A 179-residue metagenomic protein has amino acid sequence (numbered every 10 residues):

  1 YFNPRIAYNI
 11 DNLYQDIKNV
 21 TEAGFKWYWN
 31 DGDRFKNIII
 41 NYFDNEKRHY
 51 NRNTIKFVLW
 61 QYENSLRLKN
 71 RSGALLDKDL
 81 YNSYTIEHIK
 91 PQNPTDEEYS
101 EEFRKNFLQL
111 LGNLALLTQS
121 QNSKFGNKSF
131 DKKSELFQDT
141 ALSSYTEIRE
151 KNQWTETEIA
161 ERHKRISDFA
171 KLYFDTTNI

Functional and structural regions predicted by a protein language model:
Y1-I179: Flexible coil/loop and intrinsically disordered segments
